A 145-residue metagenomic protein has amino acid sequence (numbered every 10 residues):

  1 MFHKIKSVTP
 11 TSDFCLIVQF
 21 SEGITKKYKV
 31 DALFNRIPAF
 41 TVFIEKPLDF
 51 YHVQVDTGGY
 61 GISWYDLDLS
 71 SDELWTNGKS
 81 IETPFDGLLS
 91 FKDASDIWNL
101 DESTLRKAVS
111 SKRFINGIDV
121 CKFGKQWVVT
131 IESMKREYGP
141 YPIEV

Functional and structural regions predicted by a protein language model:
M1-Q126, I131-V145: Motif-centric detector for short Cys/His coordination patterns
